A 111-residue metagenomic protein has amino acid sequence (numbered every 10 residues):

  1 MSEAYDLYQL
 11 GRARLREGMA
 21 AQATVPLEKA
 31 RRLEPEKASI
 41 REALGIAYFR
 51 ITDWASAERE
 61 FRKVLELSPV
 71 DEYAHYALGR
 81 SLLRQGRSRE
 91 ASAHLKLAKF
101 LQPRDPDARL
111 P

Functional and structural regions predicted by a protein language model:
M1-D6, L110-P111: TPR-adjacent "capping" and linker segments in tetratricopeptide-repeat scaffold/adaptor proteins
R16-K29, I51-K63, Q85-L97: Structural signature of tandem alpha-helical TPR/SEL1-like repeats, specifically the intra-repeat loop/turn
E72, Y76-P106: TPR/TPR-like (Sel1-like) alpha-helical repeat modules
